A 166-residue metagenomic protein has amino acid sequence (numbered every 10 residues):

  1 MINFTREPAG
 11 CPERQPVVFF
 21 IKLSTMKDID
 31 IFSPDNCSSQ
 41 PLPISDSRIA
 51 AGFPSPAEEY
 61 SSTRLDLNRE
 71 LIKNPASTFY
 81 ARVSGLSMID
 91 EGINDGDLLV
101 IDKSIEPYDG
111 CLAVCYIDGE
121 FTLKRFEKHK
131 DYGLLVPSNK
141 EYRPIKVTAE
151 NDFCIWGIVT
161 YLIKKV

Functional and structural regions predicted by a protein language model:
I2-E7, P12-I89, F121, Y132 (+2 more regions): Short, positionally conserved secondary-structure boundary motifs
D95, I117-F121, F153-C154: Short coil-to-beta-strand transition motifs
G96-D97, C111: Structural motif
V100-I101, V114: Hydrophobic beta-strand signal
D109-L123, E127-Y132: Short, compositionally biased
K128-V166: Glycine- and charge-enriched low-complexity intrinsically disordered segments
